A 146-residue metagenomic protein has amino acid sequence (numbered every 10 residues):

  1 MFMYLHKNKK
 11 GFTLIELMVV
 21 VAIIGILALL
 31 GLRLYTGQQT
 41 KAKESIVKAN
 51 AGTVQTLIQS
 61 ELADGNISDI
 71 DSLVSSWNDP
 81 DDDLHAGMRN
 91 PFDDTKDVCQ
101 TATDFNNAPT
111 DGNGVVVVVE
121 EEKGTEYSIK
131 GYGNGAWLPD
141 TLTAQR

Functional and structural regions predicted by a protein language model:
M1-F12: N-terminal leader/signal peptides at the extreme start of proteins
F12-V21: N-terminal signal-anchor/signal peptide hydrophobic helix marking the start of the first transmembrane segment
T13, L30, S45: Conserved Walker
I24-K41: C-terminal juxtamembrane segment of a hydrophobic transmembrane alpha-helix
T40-I67: Membrane-proximal N-terminal amphipathic helix
S60-R146: Periplasmic/extracellular, small/polar-rich flexible segments of pilin-like filament-forming proteins
